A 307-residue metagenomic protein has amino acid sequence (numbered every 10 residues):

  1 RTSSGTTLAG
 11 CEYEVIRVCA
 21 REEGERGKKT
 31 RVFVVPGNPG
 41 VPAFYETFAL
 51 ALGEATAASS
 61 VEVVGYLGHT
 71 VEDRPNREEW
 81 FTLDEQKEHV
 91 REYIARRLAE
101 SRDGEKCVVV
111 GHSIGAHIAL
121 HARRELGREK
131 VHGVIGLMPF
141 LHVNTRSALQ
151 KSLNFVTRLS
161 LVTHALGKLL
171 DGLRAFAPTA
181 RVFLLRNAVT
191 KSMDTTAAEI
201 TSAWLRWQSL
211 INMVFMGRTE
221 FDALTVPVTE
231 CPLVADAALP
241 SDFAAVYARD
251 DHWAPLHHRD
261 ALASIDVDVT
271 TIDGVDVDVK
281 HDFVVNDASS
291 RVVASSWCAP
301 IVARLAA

Functional and structural regions predicted by a protein language model:
L8-E72: Short, surface-exposed "cap/lid" segments of acyl-processing enzymes
Y66, V134-R146: Active-site nucleophile loop of the alpha/beta-hydrolase fold
Y66-V108: Active-site loop/oxyanion-hole signature of alpha/beta-hydrolase fold enzymes
V110-G115, A119: Gly/Ala-rich beta-loop-alpha elbow adjacent to hydrolase catalytic centers
F221-A223, R249-P255, D282: Acidic catalytic loop of the alpha/beta-hydrolase fold
L239, A245-Y247: Short beta-strand/loop motif that positions the catalytic acidic residue of the alpha/beta-hydrolase fold
Y247-V275: Conserved loop-alpha-helix segment in the C-terminal half of the alpha/beta-hydrolase fold that carries the catalytic
V267-A307: Catalytic active-site module of serine/aspartate enzymes centered on a nucleophile-bearing elbow/loop
